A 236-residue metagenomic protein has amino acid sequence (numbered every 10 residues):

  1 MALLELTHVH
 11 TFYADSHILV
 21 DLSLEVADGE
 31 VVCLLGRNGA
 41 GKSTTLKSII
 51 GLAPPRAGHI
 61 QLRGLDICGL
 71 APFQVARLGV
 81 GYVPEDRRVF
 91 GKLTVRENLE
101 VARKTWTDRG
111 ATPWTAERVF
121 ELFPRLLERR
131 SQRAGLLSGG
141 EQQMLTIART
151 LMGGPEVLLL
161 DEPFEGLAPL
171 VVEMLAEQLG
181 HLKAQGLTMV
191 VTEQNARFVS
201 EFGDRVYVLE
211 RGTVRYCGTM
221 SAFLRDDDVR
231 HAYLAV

Functional and structural regions predicted by a protein language model:
L35-R37: The feature captures the beta-strand-to-loop junction immediately N-terminal to the Walker
I50: Helix-to-loop junction immediately C-terminal to a conserved catalytic motif
G58-I67, L78, T112-A116: Conserved ABC transporter NBD signature motif
R133-L137: Conserved ABC ATPase signature
T150-L151: ABC ATPase C-loop
L158-E162: Catalytic Walker B motif of ABC-type/P-loop ATPase nucleotide-binding domains
